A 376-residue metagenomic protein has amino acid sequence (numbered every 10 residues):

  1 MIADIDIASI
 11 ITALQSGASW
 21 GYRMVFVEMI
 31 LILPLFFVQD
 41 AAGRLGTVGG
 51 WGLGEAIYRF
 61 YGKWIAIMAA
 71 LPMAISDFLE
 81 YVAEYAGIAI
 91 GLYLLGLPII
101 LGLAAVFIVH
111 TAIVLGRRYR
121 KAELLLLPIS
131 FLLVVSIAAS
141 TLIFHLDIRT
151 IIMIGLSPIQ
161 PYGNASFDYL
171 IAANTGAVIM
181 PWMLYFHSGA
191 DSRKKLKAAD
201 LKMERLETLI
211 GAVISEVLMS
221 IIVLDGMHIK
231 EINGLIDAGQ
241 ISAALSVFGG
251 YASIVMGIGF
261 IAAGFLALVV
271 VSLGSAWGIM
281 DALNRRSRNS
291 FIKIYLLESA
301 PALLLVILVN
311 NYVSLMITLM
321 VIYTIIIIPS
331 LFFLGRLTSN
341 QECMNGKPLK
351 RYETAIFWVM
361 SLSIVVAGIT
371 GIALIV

Functional and structural regions predicted by a protein language model:
M1-L31, A41, I236-A238: Transmembrane helix-boundary motif of multi-pass solute transporters/channels
T12-Q15, D40-I65, E231-S246, E342-P348: Flexible loop linkers connecting adjacent transmembrane helices in multi-pass alpha-helical membrane transporters
L14-Q15, S19, G54-Y58, A86-I100 (+6 more regions): Transmembrane helix-loop boundary segments of multi-pass membrane transporters
F26-P34, V38, M203-I229: Selective recognition of specific alpha-helical transmembrane segments in multi-pass small-molecule
V27-F60, M68-L79, G226: Juxtamembrane transmembrane-helix boundary signature
M68-L71, L94-L115, L132-S136, S287-L304 (+1 more regions): Transmembrane alpha-helical segments of multi-pass small-molecule transport proteins
A105-V106, V114-F144, M320-I327, V359: Membrane-interface loop-to-helix entry segments
F131-I159, D168-S188, F333-E342, A367-V376: Hydrophobic alpha-helical segments and their helix-loop junctions in multi-pass secondary transporters
